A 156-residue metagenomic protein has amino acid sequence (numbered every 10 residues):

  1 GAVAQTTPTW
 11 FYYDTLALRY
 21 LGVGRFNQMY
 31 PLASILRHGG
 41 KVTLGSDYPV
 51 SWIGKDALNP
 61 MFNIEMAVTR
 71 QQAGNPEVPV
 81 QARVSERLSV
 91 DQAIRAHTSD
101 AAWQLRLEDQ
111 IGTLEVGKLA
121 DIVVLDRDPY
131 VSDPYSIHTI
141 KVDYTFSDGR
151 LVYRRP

Functional and structural regions predicted by a protein language model:
A2-V131, Y135, I140-D148: His/Asp/Glu-enriched, well-ordered alpha-helical/loop segment that forms or immediately abuts the divalent-metal
